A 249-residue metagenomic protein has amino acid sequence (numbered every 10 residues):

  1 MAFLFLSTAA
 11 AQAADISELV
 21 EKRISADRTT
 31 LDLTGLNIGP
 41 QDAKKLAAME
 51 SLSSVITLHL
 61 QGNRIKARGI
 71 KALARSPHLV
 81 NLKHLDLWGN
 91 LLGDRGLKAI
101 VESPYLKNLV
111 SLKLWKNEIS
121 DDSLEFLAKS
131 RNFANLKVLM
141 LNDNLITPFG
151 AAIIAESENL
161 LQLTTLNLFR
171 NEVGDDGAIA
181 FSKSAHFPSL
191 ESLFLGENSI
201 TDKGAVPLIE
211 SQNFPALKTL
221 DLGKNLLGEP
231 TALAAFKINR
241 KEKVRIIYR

Functional and structural regions predicted by a protein language model:
M1-S7: Bacterial N-terminal signal peptides
S7-K44, K237-R249: The feature captures the LRR N-terminal capping module
E21-A74, K83, W88, L92: LRR N-terminal entry segment and analogous cap-like coil->beta motifs
A26, E50-S53, P77-V80, P104-K107 (+5 more regions): Inter-repeat linker/turn residues at the boundaries of leucine-rich repeats
T29-L33, L58-L60, L82-L87, L109-L114 (+4 more regions): Conserved hydrophobic beta-strand positions in leucine-rich repeat
L36, N63, N90, L114-N117 (+4 more regions): Consensus "Asn ladder" position of solenoid repeat domains
D202, V206-R249: Leucine-rich solenoid repeat scaffolds
